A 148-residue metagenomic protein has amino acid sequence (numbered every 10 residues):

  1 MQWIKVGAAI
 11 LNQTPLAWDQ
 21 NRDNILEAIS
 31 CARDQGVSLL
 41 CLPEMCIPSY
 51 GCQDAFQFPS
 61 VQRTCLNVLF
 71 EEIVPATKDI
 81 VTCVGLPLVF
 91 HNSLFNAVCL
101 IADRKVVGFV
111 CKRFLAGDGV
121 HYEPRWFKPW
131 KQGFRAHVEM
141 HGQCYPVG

Functional and structural regions predicted by a protein language model:
M1-G148: Enzyme catalytic cores with a strong preference for nitrogen-chemistry domains
